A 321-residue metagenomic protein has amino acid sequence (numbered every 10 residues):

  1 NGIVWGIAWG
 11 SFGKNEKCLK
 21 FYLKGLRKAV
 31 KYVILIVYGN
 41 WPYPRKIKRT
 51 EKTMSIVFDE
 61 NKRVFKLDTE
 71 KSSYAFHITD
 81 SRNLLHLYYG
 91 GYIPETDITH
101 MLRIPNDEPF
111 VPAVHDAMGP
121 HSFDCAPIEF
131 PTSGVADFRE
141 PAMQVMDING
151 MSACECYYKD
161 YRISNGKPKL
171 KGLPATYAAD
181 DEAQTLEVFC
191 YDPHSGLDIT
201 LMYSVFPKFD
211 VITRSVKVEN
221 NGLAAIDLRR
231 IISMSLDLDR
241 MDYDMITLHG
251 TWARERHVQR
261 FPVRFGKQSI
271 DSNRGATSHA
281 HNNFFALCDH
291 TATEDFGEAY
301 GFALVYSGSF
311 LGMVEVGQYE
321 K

Functional and structural regions predicted by a protein language model:
N1-I7: Short intrinsically disordered, low-complexity coil segments enriched in acidic
I3, K20, R27, K31-K46: Short, positively charged and aromatic/hydrophobic N-terminal segments
A8, A29, T50-T53: Ala/Thr-enriched low-complexity intrinsically disordered regions
F58, R63-K66, L84-K321: Polysaccharide-binding surfaces and accessory modules of carbohydrate-active proteins
Y74: Gly/serine-rich nucleotide phosphate-binding loop at the start of the catalytic core of nucleotide/ADP-ribose-handling
H77-T79: Contiguous, structured surface segment used for ligand recognition
